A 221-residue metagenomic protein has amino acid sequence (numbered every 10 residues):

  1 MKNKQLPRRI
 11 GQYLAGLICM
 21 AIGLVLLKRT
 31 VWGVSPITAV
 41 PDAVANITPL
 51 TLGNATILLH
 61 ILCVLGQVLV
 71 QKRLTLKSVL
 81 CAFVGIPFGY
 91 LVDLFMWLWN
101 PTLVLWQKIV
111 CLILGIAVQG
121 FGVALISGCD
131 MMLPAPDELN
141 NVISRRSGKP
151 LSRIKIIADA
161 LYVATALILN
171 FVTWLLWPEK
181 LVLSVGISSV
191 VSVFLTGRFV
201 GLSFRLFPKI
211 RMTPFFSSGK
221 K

Functional and structural regions predicted by a protein language model:
K2-K221: Core subunits and conserved enzymes of cellular information-processing and envelope-translocation systems across
